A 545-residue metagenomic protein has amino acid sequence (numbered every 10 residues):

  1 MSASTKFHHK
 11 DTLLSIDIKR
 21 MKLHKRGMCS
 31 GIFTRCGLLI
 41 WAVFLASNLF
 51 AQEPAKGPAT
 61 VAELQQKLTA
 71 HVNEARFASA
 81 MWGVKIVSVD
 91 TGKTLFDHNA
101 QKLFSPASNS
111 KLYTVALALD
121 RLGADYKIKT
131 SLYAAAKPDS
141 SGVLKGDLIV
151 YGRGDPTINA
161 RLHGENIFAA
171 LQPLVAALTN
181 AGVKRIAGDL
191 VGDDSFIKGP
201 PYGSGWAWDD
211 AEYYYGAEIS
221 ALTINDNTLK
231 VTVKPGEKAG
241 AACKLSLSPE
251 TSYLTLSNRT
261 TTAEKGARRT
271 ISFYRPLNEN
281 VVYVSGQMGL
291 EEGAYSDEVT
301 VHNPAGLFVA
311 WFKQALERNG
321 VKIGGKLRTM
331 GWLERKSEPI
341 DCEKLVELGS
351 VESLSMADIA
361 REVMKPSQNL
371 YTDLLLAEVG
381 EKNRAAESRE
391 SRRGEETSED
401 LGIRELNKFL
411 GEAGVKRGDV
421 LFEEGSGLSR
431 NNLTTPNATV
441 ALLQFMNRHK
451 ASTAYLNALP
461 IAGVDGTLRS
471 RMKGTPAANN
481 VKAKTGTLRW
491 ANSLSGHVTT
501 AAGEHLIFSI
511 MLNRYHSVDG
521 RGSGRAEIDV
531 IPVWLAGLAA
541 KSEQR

Functional and structural regions predicted by a protein language model:
A3, K10-H24, A42: Short, low-complexity, charge-dense intrinsically disordered segments
R35-N48: Bacterial N-terminal signal peptides
Q52-N73, D120-R417, A526, V533-Q544: Conserved serine DD-peptidase/penicillin-binding transpeptidase domain and beta-lactam-recognizing active-site
N73-H98, R328-T329: A short, well-structured edge-of-sheet supersecondary motif
G92, K111-V115, L190, L222 (+5 more regions): Residue-level preference for non-acidic, small/hydrophobic
L95-D97, A169, P366, L376-R545: Small-residue-rich helix-loop
D97-L117: Short active-site loop at a secondary-structure junction that contains or immediately precedes the catalytic residue(s)
N99-F104, E298, S426-S429: A short glycine/serine-rich beta->alpha loop
